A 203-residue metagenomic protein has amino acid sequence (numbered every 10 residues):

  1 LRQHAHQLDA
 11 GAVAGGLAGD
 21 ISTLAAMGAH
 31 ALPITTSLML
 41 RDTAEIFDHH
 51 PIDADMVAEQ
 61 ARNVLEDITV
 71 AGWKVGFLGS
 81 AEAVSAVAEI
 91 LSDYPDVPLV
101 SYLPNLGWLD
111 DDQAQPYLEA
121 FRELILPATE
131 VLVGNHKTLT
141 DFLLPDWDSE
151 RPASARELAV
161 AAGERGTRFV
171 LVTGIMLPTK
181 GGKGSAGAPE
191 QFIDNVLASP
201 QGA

Functional and structural regions predicted by a protein language model:
L1-A5, L17, I21-W108: Conserved N-terminal subdomain of the carbohydrate kinase-like
A5-D9, L197: Compositionally biased, intrinsically disordered low-complexity segments enriched in polar/proline residues
A10, L38-M39, G79, N105-G107 (+2 more regions): Glycine-rich beta-alpha junction loops
A10-A12, A203: Short pre-catalytic strand/loop immediately N-terminal to key active-site residues, enriched for Gly-Thr
G11, A71-L78, P104-Q113, F142-E150: Flexible, glycine/proline-enriched loop segments at strand-loop-helix junctions that form or flank small-ligand binding
A12-G19, A26, I52-E59, I68 (+7 more regions): Conserved active-site and cofactor/substrate-binding residues in soluble primary-metabolism enzymes
I34-M39, A61-L65, V97-L99, Q113-P116 (+2 more regions): Short amphipathic alpha-helical segments, especially helix-boundary/capping motifs
Q113-G202: Conserved phosphate/ATP/ADP-binding segment of small-molecule kinases
